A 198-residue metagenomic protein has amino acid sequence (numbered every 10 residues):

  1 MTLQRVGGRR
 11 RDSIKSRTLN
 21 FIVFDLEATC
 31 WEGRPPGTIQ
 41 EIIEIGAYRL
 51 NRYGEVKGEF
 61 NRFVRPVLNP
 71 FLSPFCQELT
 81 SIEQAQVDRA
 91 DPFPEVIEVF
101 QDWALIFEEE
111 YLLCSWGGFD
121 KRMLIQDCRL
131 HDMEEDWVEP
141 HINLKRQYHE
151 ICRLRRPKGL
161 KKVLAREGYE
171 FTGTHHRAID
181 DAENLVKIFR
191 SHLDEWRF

Functional and structural regions predicted by a protein language model:
M1-I22, L26: N-terminal accessory regions of nucleic-acid-interacting proteins
Q4, P94-E98, E183, K187: Short, contiguous clusters of charged residues that form electrostatic/catalytic patches at enzyme active sites, used
G7-R10, E98-D102: A generic local structural motif
I14, L19-N20, T38-I45, R49-T80 (+1 more regions): Metal-dependent phosphoesterase core characteristic of DEDDh/y 3'-5' exonuclease domains
L26-P35: Short acidic, Gly/Ser-rich segments with clustered Asp/Glu that frequently serve as metal-coordination loops in enzyme
E78-F100: Metal-dependent phosphoesterase signature
